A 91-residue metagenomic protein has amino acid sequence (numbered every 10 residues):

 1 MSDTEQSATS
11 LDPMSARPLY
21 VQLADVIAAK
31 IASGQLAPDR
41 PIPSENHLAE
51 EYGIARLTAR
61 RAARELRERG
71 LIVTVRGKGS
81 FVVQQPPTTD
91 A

Functional and structural regions predicted by a protein language model:
M1-I54, R61-R64, E68-V73, K78 (+1 more regions): Extreme N-terminal segment that seeds HTH/winged-HTH DNA-binding domains in transcriptional regulators
